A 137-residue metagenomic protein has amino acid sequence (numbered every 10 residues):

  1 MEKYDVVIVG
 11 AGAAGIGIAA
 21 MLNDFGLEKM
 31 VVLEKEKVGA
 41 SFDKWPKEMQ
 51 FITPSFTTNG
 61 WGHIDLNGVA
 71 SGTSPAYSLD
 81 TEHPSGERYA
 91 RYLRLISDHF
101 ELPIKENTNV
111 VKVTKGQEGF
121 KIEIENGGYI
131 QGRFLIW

Functional and structural regions predicted by a protein language model:
E2-V32: N-terminal Rossmann-like FAD-binding beta1-loop-alpha1 element of flavoenzymes
G15, G39, K112: Glycine-rich nucleotide phosphate-binding loop and flanking beta-alpha elements of Rossmann-like dinucleotide-binding
L22-N23, W45-M49, G119: Short, glycine/charged-enriched secondary-structure capping and boundary segments
K37-A90: Glycine-rich active-site loop/strand segments that organize a redox cofactor
P75-W137: Feature captures the FAD/FMN-dependent oxidoreductase FAD-binding
